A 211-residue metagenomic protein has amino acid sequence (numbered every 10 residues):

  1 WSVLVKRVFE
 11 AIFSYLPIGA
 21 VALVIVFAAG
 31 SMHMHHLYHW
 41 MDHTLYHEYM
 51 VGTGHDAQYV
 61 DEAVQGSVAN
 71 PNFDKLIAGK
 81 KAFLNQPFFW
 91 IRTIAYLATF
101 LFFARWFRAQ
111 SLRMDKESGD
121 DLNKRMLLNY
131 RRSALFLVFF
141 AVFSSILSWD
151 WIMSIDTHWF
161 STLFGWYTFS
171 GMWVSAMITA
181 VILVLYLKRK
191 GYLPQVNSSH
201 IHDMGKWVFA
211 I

Functional and structural regions predicted by a protein language model:
W1-K116: Transmembrane-helix bundle segments that line or gate the permeation/cavity pathway in multi-pass membrane proteins
M50-G52, A57-E62, K80-I211: Long, contiguous internal "core" modules enriched in hydrophobic/ aromatic residues
